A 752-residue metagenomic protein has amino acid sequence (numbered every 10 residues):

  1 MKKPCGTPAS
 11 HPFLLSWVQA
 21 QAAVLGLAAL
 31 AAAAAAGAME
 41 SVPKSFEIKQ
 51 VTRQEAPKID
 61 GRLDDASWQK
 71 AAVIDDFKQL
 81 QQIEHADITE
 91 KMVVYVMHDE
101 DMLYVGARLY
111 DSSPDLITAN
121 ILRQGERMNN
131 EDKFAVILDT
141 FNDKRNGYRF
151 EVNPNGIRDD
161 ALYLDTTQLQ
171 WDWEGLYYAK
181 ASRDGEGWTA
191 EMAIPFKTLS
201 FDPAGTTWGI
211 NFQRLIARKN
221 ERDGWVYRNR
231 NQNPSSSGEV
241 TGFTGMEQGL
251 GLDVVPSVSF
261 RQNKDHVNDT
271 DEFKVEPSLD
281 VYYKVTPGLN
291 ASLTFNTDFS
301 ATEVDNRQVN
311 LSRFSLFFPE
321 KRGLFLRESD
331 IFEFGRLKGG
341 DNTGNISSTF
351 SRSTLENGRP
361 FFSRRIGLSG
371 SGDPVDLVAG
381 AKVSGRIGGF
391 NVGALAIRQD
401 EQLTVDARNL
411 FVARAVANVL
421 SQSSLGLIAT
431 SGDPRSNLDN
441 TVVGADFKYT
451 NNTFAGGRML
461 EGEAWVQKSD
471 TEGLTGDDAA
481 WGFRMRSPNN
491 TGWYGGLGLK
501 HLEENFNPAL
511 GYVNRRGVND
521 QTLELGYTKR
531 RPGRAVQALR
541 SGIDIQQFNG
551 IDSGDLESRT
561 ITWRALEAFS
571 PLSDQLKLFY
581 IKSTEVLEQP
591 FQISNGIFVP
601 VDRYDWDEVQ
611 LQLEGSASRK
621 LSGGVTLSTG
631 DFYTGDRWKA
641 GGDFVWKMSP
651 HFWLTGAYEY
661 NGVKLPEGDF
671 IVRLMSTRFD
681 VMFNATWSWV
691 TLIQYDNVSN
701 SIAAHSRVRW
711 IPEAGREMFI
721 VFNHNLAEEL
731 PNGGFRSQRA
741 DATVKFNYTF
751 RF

Functional and structural regions predicted by a protein language model:
M1-W17: N-terminal secretory signal peptides that target proteins for export/translocation
W17-A33: Bacterial N-terminal signal peptides
A36-N418, G426-L427, N437: Structural preference for beta-rich elements and adjacent junctions enriched in aromatics
S41, N129, D143-R145, P203 (+5 more regions): A cross-taxa feature marking solvent-exposed loop/turn segments within ectodomains of secreted and single-pass membrane
Y104, T189, F201, D253 (+13 more regions): Membrane-spanning beta-strand positions in outer-membrane beta-barrel proteins
T270, D280, N290, F299-N306 (+5 more regions): Catalytic-domain carbohydrate-binding cleft regions of carbohydrate-active enzymes
D376, T453, G457-M459, A464-F752: Exposed, low-structure sequence patches enriched in small/polar residues
